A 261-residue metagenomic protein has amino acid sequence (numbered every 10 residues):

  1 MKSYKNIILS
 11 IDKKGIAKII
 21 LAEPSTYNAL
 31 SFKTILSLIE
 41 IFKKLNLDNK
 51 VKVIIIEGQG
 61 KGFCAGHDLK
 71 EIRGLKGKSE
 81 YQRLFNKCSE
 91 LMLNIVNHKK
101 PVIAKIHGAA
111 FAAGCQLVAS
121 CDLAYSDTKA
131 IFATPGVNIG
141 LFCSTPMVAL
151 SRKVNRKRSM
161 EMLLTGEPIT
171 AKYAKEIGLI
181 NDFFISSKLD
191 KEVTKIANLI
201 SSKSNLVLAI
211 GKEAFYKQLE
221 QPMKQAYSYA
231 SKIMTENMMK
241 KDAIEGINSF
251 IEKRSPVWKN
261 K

Functional and structural regions predicted by a protein language model:
M1-K14, L47-D48, G166-K172, K191 (+1 more regions): C-terminal alpha-helix plus adjacent terminal tail
M1-Q59, L93: Conserved CoA-thioester-binding segment of acyl-CoA-metabolizing enzymes
I19, E23, L38, I56 (+5 more regions): Terminal peptide-recognition signature
T34-L38, L84-K87, L117, L189 (+1 more regions): Hydrophobic alpha-helical membrane-association signature
L36, K50, G58-L91, A110 (+1 more regions): Glycine- (often His-adjacent) and acidic-residue-rich active-site loop that binds/positions the CoA thioester
L93-L206, K240, E245-N248, R254: Crotonase-fold acyl-CoA enzyme core
